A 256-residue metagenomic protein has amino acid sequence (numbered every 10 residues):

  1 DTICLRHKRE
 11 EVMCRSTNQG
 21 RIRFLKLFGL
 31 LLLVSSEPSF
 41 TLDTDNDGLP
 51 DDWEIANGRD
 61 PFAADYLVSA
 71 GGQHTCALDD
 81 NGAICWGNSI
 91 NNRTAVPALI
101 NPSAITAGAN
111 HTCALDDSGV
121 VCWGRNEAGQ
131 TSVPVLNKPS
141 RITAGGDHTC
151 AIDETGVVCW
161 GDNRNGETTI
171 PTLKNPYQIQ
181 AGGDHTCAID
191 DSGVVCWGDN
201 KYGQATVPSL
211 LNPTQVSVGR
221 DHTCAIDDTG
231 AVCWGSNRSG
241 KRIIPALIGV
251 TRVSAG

Functional and structural regions predicted by a protein language model:
D1-I22: N-terminal secretory signal peptides that target proteins for export/translocation
C4, H74-A77, C85, H111-A114 (+7 more regions): Conserved core positions of repeat-based scaffolds
R21-L30: Sec-dependent signal peptide recognition, specifically the positively charged N-region followed immediately by
F40-L42, D52-Y66: Proline-centered structural pivot motif
G48-L49: Hydrophobic core positions in alpha-helical repeat/coiled-coil coupling domains, especially the HAMP
W86-A98, G124-V135, G161-T172, W197-S209 (+1 more regions): Short glycine/serine- and acidic-residue-enriched loop/turn motifs that recur at repeat junctions
